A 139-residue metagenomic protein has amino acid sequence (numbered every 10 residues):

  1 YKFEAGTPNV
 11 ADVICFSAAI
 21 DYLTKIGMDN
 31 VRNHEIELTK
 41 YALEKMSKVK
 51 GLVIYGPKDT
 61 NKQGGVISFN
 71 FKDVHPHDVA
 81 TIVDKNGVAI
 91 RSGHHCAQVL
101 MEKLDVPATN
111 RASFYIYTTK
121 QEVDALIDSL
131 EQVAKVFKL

Functional and structural regions predicted by a protein language model:
Y1-L139: Pyridoxal 5′-phosphate
